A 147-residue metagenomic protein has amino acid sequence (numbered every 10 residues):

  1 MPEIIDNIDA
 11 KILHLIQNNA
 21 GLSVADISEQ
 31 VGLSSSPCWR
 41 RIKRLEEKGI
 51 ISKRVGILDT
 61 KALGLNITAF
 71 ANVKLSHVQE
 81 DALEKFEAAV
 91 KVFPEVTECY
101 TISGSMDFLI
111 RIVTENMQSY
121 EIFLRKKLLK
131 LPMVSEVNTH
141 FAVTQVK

Functional and structural regions predicted by a protein language model:
M1-K147: A compositional/biophysical signature of low hydrophobicity enriched in polar/charged and small residues
